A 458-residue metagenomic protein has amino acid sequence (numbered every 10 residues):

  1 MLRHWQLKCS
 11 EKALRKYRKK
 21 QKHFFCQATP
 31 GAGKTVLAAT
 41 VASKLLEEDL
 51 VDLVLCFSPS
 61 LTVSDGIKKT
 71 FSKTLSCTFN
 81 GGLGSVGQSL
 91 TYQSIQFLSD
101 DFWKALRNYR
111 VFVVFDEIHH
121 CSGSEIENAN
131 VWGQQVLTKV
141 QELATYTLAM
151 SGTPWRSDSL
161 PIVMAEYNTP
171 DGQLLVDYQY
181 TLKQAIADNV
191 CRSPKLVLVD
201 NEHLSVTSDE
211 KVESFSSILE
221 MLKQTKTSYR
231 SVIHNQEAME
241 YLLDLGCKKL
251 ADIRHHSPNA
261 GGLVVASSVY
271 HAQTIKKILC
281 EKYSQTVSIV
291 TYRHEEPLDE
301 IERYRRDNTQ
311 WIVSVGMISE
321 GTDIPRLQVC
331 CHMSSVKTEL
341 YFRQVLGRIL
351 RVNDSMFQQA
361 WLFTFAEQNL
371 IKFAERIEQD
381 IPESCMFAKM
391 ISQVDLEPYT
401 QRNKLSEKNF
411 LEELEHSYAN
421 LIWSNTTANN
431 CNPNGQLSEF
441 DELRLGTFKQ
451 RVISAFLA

Functional and structural regions predicted by a protein language model:
K19-V41: Walker A/P-loop
T29-G31, H119-C121, T138-V163, N189: Conserved helicase ATPase motor motifs in RecA-like P-loop NTPase domains
T35-L45, L50-S72, S267-Y270: Conserved Walker A/P-loop ATP-binding site and its immediately adjacent core in helicase/helicase-like ATPase domains
K68-L106: Inter-Walker segment of RecA-like/P-loop motor cores
K104-L148: SF2 helicase catalytic motif II
S159-P258: Interdomain helical connector at the RecA1-RecA2 junction of SF1/SF2 helicase-like NTPases
I233-H234, A238-Y241, K249, N369-A458: Long, largely alpha-helical accessory region at the distal end of helicase-like NTP-driven motors
T286-M390: Conserved RecA-like P-loop NTPase helicase motor core
